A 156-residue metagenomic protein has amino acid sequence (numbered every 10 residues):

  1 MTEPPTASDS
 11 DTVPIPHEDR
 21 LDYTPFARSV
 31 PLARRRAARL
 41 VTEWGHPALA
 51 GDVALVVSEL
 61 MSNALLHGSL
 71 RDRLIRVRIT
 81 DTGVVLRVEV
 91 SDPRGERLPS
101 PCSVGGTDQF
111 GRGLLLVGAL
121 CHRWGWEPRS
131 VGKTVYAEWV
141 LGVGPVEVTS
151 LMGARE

Functional and structural regions predicted by a protein language model:
M1-R20, L65-E156: Conserved beta-strand-loop-beta-strand hairpin that lines the nucleotide-binding pocket of ATP/GTP-utilizing enzymes
R20-L32: STAS-typified acidic loop motif
R34-S58: Conserved short strand/loop->alpha-helix "switch" segment adjacent to the catalytic nucleotide/phosphoryl-transfer site
D52-L70: Histidine-centered phosphotransfer motif of kinases
